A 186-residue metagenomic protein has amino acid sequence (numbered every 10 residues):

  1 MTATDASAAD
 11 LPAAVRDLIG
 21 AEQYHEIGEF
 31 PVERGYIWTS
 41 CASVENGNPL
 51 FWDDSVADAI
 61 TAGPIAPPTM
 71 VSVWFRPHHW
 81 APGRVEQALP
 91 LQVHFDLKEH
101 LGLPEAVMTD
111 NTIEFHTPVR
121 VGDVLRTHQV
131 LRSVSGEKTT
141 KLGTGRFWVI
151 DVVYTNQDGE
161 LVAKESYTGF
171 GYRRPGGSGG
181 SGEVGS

Functional and structural regions predicted by a protein language model:
M1-Y24, M108-S186: HotDog/MaoC-like acyl-thioester-processing domains
T2-D110, G176-S186: Hot-dog-fold acyl-thioester-processing enzymes
